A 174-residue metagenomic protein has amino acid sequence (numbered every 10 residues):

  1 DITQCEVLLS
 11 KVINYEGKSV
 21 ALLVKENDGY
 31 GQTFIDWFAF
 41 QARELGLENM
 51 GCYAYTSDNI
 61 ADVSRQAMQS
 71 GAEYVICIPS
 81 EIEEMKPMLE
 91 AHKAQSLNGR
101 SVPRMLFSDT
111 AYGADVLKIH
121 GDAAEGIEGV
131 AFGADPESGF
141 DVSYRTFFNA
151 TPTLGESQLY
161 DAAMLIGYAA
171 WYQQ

Functional and structural regions predicted by a protein language model:
D1-A54, P87: An alpha-beta-alpha
C5-K11, D62, P87, Q158-M164 (+1 more regions): Extracytoplasmic/secretory soluble proteins
K11, Q41, Q66, S143-Y144 (+1 more regions): Residues within well-ordered alpha helices
K11, Y15, L45, S70 (+1 more regions): Short alpha-helical scaffold segments that flank and stabilize functional sites
F34-P136, L154-E156, Y172: Extracellular/periplasmic bilobed ligand-binding domains
G133-Q174: Extracellular/periplasmic ligand-binding modules, especially the Venus flytrap/periplasmic-binding
